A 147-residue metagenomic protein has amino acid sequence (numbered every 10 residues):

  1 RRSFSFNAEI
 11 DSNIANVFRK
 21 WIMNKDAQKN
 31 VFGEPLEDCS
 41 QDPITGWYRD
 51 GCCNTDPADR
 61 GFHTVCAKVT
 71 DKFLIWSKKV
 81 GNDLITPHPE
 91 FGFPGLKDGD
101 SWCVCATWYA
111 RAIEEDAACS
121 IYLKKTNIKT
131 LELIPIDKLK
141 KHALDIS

Functional and structural regions predicted by a protein language model:
W21-K72, A143-D145: Extended boundary segments
K68-D83: Short, basic/aromatic beta-hairpin or loop at an interaction surface
I85-G92: Short alpha-helix capping/helix-loop boundary micro-motifs
Y109-E132: Short, compositionally biased
K129-S147: Glycine- and charge-enriched low-complexity intrinsically disordered segments
